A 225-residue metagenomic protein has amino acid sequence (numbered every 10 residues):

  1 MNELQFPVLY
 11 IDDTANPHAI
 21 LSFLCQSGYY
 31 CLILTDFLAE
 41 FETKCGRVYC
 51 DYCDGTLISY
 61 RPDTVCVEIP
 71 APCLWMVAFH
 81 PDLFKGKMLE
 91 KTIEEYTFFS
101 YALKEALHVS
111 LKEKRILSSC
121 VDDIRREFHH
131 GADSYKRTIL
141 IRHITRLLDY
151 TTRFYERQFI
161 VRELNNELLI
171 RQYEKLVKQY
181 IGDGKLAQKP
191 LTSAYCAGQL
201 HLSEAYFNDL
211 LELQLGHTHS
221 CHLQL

Functional and structural regions predicted by a protein language model:
M1-C53: Generic protein-terminus/edge-of-domain signal
F41-T43, T64-A71, G86: Short beta-strand His + acidic residue motifs that chelate non-heme Fe in jelly-roll/DSBH and cupin folds
Y52-V65, A78-D82: Conserved metal-binding segment of the jelly-roll/cupin
P70-H130: A hydrophobic/aromatic-rich effector-binding and dimerization subdomain of bacterial HTH-type transcriptional regulators
L111-V161: Compact structured core domains
E113, N165-V177, L215, H219 (+1 more regions): N-terminal positioning helix adjacent to the helix-turn-helix/winged-helix DNA-binding module
R126-A132, Y150-F159, E174-P190, S203 (+2 more regions): Basic, amphipathic alpha-helical hairpins
P190-L225: Basic/polar phosphate-binding segments, predominantly the helix-turn-helix DNA-binding elements of transcriptional
